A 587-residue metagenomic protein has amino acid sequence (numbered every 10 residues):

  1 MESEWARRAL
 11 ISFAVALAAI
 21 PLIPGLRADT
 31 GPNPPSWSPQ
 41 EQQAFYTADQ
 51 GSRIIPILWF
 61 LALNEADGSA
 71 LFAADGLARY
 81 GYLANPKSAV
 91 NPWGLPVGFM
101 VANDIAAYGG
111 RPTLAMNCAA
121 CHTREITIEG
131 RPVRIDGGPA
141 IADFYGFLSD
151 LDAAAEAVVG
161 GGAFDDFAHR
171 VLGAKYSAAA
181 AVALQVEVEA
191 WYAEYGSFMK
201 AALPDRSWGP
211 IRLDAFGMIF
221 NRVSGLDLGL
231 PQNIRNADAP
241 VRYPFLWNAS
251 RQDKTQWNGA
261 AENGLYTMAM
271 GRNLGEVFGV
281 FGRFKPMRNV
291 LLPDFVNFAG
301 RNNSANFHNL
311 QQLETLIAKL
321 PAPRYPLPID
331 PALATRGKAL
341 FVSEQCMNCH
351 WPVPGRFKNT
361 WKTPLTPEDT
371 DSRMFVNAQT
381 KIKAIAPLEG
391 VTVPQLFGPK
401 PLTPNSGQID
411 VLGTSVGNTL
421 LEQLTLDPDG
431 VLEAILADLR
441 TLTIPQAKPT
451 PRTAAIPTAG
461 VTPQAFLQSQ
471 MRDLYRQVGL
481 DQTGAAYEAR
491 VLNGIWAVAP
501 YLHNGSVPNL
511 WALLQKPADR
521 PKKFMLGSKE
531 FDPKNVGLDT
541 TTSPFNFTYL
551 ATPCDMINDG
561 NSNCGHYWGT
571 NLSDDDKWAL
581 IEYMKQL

Functional and structural regions predicted by a protein language model:
M1-F13: Bacterial N-terminal signal peptides that target proteins for export
S12-P21: Bacterial N-terminal signal peptides
G25-L587: Periplasmic c-type cytochrome electron-transfer domains
